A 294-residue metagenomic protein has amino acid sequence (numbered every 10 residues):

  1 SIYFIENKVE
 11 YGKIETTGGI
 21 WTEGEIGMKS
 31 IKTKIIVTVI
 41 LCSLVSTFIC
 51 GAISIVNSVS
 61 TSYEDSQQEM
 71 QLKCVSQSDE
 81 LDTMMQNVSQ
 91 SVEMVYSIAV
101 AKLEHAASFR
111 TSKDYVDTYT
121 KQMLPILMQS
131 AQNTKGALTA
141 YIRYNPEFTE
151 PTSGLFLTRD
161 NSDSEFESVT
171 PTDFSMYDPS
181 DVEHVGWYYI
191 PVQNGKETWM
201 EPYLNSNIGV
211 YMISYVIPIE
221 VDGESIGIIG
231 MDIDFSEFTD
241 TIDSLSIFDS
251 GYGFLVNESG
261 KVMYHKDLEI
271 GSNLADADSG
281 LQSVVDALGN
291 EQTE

Functional and structural regions predicted by a protein language model:
S1-F48, S66: Positive-inside N-terminal membrane-insertion signal
I31-T118, G136: Juxtamembrane extracytoplasmic/periplasmic/luminal helical "stalk" adjacent to the first N-terminal
D82, V100, L127-K135, V192 (+1 more regions): Short regulatory alpha-helical segment in sensory/regulatory domains of signaling proteins that mediates
A107-Y115, V221-I229, S244-E258: Membrane-proximal N-terminal soluble sensing/regulatory segments of transmembrane proteins
F109-D114, S130-E197, P202-G209, K261-G280: Extracellular/periplasmic ligand-sensing ectodomains of membrane signal-transduction proteins
Y203, I208-S244, Y264: Conserved beta-strands of PAS-like sensory domains
S236-E294: Intrinsic low-complexity, intrinsically disordered coil/linker regions enriched in small/polar and charged residues
